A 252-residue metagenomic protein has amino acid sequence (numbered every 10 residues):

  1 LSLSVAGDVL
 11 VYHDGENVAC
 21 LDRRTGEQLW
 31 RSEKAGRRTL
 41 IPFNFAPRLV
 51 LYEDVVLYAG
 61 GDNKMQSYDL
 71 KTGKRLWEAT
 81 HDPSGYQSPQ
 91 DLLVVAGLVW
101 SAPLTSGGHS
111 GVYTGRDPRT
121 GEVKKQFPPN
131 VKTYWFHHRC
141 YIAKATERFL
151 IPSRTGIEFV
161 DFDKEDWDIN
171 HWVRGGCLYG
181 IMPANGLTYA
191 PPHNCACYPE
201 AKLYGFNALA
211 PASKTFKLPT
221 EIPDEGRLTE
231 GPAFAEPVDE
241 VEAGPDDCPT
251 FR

Functional and structural regions predicted by a protein language model:
L1, D22, E27-L40, K74-P83 (+5 more regions): Aromatic (tryptophan-biased) beta-strands that constitute blades/sheets of beta-rich domains
L1-A19, S32, L40-Q66, A79-T114 (+4 more regions): Repeat-blade elements of multi-bladed beta-propeller folds
V9, R24, V55, K71-K74: Carbohydrate-interacting regions of secretory-pathway proteins
Y58, Y68, F206-L209: Short beta-strand element of the conserved SAM-dependent methyltransferase core
